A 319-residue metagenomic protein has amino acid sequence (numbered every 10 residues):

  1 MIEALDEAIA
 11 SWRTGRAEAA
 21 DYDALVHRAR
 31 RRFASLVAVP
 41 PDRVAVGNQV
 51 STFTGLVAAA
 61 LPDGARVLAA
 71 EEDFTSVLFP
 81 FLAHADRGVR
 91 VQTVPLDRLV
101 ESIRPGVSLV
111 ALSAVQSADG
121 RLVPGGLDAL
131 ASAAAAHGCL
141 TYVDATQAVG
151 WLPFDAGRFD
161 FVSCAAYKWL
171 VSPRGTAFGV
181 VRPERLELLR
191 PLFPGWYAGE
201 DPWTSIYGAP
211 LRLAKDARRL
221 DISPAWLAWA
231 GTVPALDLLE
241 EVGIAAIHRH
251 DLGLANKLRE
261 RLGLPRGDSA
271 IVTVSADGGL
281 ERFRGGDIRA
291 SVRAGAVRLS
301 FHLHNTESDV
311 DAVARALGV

Functional and structural regions predicted by a protein language model:
M1-V319: Pyridoxal 5′-phosphate
